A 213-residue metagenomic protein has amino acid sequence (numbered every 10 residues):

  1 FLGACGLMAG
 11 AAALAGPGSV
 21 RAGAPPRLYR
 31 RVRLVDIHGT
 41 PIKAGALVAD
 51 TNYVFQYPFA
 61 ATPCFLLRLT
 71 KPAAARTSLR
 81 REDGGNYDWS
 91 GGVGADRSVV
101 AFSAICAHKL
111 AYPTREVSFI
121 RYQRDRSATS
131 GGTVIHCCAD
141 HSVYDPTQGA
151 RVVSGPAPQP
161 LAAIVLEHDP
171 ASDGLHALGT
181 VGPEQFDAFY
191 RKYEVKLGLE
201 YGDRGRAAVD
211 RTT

Functional and structural regions predicted by a protein language model:
F1-A22: N-terminal export signals
G18-R124, E167-T213: N-terminal pre-ligand scaffold of iron-sulfur
T62, R97-S98, F102, G131-T133 (+2 more regions): Residues that flank catalytic or metal-binding motifs in active/ligand-binding sites
A111, C137-Q148: Short Cys/His-centered divalent metal-binding micro-motifs
S118-F119, D125-T133, D145-L178: Polybasic, low-complexity binding patches
